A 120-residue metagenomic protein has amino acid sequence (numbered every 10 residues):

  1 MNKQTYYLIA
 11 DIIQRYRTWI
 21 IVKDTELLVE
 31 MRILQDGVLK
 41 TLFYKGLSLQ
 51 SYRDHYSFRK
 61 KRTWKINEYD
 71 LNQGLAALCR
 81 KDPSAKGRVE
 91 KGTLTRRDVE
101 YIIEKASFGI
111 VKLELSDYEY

Functional and structural regions predicted by a protein language model:
Y6-D11: A short beta-strand micro-motif
R17-V22: Short, solvent-exposed loop/hinge segments that bridge or flank secondary-structure elements
K23-E100, K105: Acidic, low-complexity, intrinsically disordered interaction modules
D117-Y120: Short acidic DE-rich linear segments
